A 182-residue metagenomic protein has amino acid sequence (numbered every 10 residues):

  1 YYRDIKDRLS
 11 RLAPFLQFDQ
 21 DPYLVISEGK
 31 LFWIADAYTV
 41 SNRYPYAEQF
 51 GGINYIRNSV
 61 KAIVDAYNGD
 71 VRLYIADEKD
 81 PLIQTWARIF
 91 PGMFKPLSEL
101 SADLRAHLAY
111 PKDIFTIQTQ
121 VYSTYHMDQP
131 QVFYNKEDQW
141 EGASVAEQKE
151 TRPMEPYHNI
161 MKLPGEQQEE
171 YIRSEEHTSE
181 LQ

Functional and structural regions predicted by a protein language model:
Y1-E180: Soluble extracytoplasmic regions of secretory-pathway and membrane proteins
